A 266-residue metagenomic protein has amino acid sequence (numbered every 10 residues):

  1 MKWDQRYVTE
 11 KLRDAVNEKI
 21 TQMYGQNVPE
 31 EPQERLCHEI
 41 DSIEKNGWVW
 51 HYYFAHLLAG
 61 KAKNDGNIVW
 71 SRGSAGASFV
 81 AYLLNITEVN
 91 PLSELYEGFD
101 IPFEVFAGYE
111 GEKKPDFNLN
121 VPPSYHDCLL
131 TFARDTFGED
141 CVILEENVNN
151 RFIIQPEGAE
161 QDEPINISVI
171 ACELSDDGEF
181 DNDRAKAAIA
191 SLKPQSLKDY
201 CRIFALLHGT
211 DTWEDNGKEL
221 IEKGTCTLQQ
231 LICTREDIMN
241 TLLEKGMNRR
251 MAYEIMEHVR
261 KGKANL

Functional and structural regions predicted by a protein language model:
M1-I68, L84: Non-catalytic structural connector segments
M1-V16, L58-K61, I68-S71, A75-L266: Mg2+-dependent phosphoryl-transfer active-site scaffold
